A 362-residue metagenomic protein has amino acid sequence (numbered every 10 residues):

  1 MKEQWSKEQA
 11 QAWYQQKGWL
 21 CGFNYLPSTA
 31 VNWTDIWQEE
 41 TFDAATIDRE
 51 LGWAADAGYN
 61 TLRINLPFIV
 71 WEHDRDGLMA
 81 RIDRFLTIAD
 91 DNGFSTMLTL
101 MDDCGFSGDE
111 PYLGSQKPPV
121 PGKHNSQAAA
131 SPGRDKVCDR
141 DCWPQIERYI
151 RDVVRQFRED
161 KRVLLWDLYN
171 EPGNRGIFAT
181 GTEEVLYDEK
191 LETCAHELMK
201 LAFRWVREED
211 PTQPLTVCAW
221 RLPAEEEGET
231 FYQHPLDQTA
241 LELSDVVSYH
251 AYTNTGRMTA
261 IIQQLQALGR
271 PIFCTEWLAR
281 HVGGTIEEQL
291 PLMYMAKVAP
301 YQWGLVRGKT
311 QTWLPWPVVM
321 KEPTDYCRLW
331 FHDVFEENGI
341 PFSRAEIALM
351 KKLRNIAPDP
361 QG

Functional and structural regions predicted by a protein language model:
M1-S244, H250, T255-R257, A267-L268 (+6 more regions): Active-site mouth of glycoside hydrolases
I261: Conserved catalytic-core segment of NTP-binding enzymes
F273, Y301: Conserved Rossmann-like nucleotide-binding pocket used by diverse enzymes that bind dinucleotide cofactors
L292: Short, acidic, metal-binding catalytic loop of nucleotide-sugar glycosyltransferases
P315-V319: Short, surface-exposed amphipathic charged segments that create phosphate/polyanion-binding patches used for binding
A348-G362: Catalytic domains of carbohydrate-active enzymes that cleave complex glycans
